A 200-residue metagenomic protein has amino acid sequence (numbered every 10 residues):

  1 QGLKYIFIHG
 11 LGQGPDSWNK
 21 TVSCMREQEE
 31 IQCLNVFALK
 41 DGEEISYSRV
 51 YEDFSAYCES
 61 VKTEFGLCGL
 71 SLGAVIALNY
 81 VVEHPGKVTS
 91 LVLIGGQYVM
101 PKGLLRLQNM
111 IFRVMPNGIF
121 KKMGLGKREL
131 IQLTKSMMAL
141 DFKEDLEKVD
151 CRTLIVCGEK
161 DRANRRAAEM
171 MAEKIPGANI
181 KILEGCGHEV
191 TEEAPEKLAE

Functional and structural regions predicted by a protein language model:
G2-D41: Conserved HGGG/HGGXW glycine-rich cap/lid loop of the alpha/beta-hydrolase fold
H9-L11, G69-A74: Conserved alpha/beta-hydrolase "nucleophile elbow" surrounding the catalytic nucleophile
Y47, V75-E83, K87-G118, R165: Flexible "cap/lid" loop of the alpha/beta hydrolase fold
S48-F65: Conserved acidic catalytic loop of the alpha/beta-hydrolase fold
G118-E144, K160: Hydrophobic, aromatic-rich cap/lid helix
K148-V149, I155-C157: Short beta-strand/loop motif that positions the catalytic acidic residue of the alpha/beta-hydrolase fold
R162-A168: Conserved alpha/beta-hydrolase "acid-adjacent" motif
C186-E196: Catalytic histidine-centered segment of alpha/beta-hydrolase-like enzymes
